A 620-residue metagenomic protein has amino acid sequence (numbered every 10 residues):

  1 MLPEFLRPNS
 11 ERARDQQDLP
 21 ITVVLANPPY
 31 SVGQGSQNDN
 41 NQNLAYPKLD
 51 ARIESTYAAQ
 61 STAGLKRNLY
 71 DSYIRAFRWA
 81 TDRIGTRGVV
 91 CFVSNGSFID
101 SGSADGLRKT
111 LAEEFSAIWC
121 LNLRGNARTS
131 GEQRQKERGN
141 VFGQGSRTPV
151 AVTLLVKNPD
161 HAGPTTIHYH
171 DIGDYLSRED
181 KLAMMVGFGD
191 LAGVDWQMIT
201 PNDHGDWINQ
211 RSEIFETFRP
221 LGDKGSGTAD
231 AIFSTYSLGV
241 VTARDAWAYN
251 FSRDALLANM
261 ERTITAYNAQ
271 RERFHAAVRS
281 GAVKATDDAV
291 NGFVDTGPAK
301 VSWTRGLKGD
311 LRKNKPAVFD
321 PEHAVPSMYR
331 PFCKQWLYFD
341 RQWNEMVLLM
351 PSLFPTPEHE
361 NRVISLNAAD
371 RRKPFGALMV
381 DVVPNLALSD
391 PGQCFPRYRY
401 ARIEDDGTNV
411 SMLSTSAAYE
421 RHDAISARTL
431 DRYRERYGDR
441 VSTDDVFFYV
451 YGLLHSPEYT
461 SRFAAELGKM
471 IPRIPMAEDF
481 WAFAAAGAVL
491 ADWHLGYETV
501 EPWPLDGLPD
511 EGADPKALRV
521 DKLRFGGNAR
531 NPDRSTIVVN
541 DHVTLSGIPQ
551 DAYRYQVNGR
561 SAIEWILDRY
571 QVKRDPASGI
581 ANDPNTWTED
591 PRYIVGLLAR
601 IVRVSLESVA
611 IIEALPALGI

Functional and structural regions predicted by a protein language model:
M1-A13: S-adenosyl-L-methionine
F5-L6, L69-I74: A conditional alpha-helix N-cap/helix-loop micro-motif detector
R12-D15, G143: Short, flexible, glycine/charge-rich loop motifs used to bind or transfer phosphoryl groups or to couple energy/partner
R14, L19, F447-V450: Alpha-helical hydrophobic/aromatic positions enriched in membrane-embedded helices and signal peptides
Q16-N38, R83, V90-N95: Conserved proline-anchored active-site loop of SAM-dependent methyltransferases that bridges a beta-strand
D18, R67-Y70, R440: Short, solvent-exposed loop/helix junctions and linker helices that flank or host conserved functional motifs
S31-L69: Mobile active-site "lid"/loop adjacent to the S-adenosyl-L-methionine
N38, Q60-A63, W79-I620: Sequence-level detector for compositionally biased, low-complexity segments
